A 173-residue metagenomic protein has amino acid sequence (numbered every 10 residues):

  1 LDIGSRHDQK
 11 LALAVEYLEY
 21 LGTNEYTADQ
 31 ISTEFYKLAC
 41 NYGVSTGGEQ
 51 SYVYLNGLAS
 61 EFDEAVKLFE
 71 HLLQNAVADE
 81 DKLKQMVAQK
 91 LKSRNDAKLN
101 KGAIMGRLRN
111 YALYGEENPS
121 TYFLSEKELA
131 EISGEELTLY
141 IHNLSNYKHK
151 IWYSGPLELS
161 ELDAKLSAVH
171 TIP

Functional and structural regions predicted by a protein language model:
L1-E19, T23-N75, M86-N95, N100-E128 (+1 more regions): M16 family metallopeptidases and their MPP-like homologs
H71-E80, S167-P173: A common structural junction motif
S120, Y147-P173: An aromatic/glycine/proline-enriched structural segment found at the starts of mature extracellular/organellar domains
L129-S133: Short, charged, amphipathic alpha-helices and their helix-cap/turn boundaries
I141-N143: Replace "in large, NTP-powered and nucleic-acid-processing enzymes" with "in large, NTP-powered factors and other
